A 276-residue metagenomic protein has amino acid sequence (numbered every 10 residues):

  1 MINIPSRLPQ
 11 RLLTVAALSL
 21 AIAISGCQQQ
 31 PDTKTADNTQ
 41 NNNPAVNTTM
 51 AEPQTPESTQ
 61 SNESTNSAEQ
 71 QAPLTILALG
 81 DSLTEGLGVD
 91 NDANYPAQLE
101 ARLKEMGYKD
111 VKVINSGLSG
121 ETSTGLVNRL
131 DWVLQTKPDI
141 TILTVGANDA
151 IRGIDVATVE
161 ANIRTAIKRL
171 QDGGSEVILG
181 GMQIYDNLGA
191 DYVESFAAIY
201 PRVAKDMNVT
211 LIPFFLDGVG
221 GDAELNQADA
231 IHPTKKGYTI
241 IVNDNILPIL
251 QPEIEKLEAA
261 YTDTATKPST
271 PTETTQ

Functional and structural regions predicted by a protein language model:
M1-L77, E105-M106, T136, T239 (+1 more regions): N-terminal secretory targeting modules
A17-L20, I76, G80, V111 (+2 more regions): Preference for short coil/turn "hinge" residues that link or interrupt alpha-helices
L18, S67-Q70, G117, A150 (+1 more regions): Short N-terminal micro-motifs specific to bacterial/archaeal maturation and metal-cluster initiation sites
A23, I114, I178: Conserved Rossmann-like nucleotide-binding pocket used by diverse enzymes that bind dinucleotide cofactors
N41-N43, N47-P56, D81-V89, L118-S123 (+3 more regions): Short, mixed-charge, low-aromatic patches
P53-S119, R129-K137: Serine-esterase "nucleophile elbow" of acetyl-processing enzymes
L83-G86, D90, G117-E121, N148-A150 (+1 more regions): Short histidine/acidic/glycine/proline-rich micro-motifs that form metal- and phosphate-coordinating active-site loops
K109, G125-Q276: Alpha-helical cap/lid subdomain in secreted, periplasmic, or secretory-pathway luminal O-acyl-processing enzymes
